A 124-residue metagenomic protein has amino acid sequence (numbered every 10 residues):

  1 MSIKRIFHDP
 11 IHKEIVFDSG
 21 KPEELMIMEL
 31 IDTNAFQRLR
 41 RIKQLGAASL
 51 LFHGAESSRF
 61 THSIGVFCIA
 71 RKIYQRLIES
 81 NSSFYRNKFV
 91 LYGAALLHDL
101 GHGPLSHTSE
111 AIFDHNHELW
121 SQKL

Functional and structural regions predicted by a protein language model:
M1-R41: Non-catalytic interface/linker regions that flank or bridge core catalytic/transmembrane domains
G20, F60-I64, D114-H115: Generic detection of long, well-ordered alpha-helical segments
P22-L25, G65, W120: Generic recognition of stable, solvent-exposed alpha-helical segments in well-folded globular domains
E24, A47-A48: Accessory alpha/beta interaction modules
F36-G46, A94-G101: Active-site-adjacent bridging/hinge elements
L45, L51-V90: Alpha-helical phosphate/pyrophosphate-handling elements in metalloenzyme active cores
R86-L124: Divalent metal-dependent catalytic cores for phosphoryl transfer on phosphate-bearing substrates
